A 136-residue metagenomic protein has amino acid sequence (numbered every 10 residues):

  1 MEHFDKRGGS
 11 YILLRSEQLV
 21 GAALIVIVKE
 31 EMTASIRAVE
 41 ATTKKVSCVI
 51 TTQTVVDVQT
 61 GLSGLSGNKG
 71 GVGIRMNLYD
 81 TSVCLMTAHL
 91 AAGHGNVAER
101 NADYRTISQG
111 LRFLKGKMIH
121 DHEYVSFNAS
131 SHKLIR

Functional and structural regions predicted by a protein language model:
M1-R136: Extended recognition/assembly regions associated with phosphoester-bond processing machinery
